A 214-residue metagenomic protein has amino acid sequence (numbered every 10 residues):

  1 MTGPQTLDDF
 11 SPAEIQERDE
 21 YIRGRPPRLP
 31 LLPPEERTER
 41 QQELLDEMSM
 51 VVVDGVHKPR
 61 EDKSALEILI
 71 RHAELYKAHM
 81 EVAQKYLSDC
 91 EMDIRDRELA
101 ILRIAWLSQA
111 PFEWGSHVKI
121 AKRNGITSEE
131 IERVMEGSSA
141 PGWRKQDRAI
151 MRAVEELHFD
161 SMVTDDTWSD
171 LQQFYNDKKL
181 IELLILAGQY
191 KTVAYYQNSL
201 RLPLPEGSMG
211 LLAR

Functional and structural regions predicted by a protein language model:
T2-I94, R214: Secretory/endomembrane lumenal or extracellular ectodomains immediately following the signal peptide
F10, H57-R60, Y76-A78, L99-S116 (+1 more regions): N-terminal hydrophobic signal/anchor transmembrane helix of membrane proteins
Y86, W106-S108, G137-P141, F174-D177 (+1 more regions): A short structural micro-motif
R97, S108-W114, I120, N124-G125 (+1 more regions): Mid-length scaffold segments of soluble, non-membrane domains
N124-A153: A contiguous pocket-lining binding segment that forms or flanks enzyme active sites
R144-L184: Acidic/histidine-rich alpha-helical segments that form the ligand environment of transition-metal centers
L171-Q172, I181, G188, T192 (+1 more regions): Acidic, carboxylate-rich catalytic segments that either coordinate divalent cations
